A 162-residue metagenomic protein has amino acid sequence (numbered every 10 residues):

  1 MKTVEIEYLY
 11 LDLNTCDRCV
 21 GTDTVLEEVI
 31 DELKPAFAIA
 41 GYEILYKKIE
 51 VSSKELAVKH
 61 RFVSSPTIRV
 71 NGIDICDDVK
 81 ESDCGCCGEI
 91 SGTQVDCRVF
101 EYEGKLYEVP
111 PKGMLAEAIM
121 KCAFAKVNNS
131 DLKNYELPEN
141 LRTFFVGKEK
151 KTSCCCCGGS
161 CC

Functional and structural regions predicted by a protein language model:
M1-E7, L11-L45, V58-V63, V70 (+1 more regions): Non-globular targeting/processing and membrane-anchoring segments
L45-V51: A short acidic/basic microdomain associated with nuclease active sites
V51-A57: Short, solvent-exposed loop/turn elements at beta->coil junctions and helix N-caps that rim active or binding pockets
